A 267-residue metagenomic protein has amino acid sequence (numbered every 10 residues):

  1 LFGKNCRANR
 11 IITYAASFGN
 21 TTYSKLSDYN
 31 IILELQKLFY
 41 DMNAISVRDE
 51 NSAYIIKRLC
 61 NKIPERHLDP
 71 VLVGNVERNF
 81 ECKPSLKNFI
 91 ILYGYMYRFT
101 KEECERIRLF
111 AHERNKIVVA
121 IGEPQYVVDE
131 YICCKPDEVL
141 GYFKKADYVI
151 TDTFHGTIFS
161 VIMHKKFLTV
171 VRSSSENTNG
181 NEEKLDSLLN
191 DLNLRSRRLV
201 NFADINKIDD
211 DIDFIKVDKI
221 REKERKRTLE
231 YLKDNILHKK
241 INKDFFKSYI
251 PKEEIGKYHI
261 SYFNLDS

Functional and structural regions predicted by a protein language model:
L1-S267: Active-site anion-handling motifs in enzyme catalytic cores
